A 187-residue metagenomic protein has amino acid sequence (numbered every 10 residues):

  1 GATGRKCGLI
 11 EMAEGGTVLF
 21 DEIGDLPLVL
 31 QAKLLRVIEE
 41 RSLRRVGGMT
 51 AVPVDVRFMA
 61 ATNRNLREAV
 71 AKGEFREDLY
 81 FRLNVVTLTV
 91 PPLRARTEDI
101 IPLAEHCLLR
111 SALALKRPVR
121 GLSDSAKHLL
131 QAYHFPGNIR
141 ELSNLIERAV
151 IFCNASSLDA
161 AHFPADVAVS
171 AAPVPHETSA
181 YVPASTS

Functional and structural regions predicted by a protein language model:
G1-G4, E40-R45, E68: Short gly/ser/thr-rich secondary-structure transition/capping motifs
A2, K6, L30, L103-A104 (+1 more regions): Interdomain coupling helix/linker and adjacent catalytic-core signature of nucleotidyl signaling output domains
G4-G15, L19, P27-K33, R44-N63 (+1 more regions): AAA+/SF3 P-loop NTPase mechanochemical coupling elements
G47-R57, N65-P173: Nucleotide-binding/hydrolysis machinery
S170-S187: Intrinsically disordered or compositionally simple regulatory linkers and C-terminal tails in signal-transduction
